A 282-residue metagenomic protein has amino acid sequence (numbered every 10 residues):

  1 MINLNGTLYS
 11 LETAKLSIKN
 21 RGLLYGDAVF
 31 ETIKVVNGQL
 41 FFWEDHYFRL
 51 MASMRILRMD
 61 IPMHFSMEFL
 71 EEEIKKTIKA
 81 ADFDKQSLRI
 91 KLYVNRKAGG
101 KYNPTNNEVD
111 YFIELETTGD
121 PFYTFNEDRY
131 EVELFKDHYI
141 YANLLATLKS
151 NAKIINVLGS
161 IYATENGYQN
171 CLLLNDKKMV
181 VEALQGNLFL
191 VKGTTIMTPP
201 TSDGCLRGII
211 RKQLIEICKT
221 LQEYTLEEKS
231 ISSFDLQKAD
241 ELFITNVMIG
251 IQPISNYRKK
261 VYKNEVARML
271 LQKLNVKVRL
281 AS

Functional and structural regions predicted by a protein language model:
M1-K76, G100-S282: Helix-start/capping segments and mature chain N-termini
I74, A80-V94, A98: Ordered, amphipathic secondary-structure segments that act as subunit-interaction surfaces in large macromolecular
